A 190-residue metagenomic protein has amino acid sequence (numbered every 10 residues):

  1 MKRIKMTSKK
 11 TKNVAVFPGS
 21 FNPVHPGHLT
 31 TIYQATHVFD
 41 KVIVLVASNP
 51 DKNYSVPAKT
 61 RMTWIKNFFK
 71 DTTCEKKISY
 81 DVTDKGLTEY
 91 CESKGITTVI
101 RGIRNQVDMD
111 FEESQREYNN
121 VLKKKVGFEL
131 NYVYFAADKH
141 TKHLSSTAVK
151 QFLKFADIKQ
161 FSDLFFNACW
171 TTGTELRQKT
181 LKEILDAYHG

Functional and structural regions predicted by a protein language model:
M1-G190: Nucleotidyltransferase catalytic core that binds NTPs
